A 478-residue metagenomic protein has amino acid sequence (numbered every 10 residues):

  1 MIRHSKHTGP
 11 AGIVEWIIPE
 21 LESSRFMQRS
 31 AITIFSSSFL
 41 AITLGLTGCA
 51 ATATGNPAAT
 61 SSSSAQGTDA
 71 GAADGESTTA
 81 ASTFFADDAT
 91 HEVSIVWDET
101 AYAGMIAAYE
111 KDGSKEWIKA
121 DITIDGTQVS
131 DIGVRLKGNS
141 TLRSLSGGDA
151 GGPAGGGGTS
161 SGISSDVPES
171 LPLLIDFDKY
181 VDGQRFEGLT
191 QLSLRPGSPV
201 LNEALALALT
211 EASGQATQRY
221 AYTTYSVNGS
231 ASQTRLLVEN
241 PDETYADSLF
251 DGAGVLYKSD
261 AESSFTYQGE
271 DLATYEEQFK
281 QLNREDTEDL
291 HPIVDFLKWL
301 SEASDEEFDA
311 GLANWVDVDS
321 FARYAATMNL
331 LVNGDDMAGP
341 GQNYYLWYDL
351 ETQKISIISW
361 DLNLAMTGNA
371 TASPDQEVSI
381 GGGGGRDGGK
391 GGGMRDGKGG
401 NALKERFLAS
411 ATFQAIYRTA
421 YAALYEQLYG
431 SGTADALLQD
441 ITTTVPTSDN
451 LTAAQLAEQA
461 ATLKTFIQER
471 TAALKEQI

Functional and structural regions predicted by a protein language model:
M1-H4, R25, S63: Intrinsic low-complexity/disordered segments
I2-H7, L44: Short terminal hydrophobic/aromatic SLiMs and anchors at protein ends
K6-G9, E22-S38: Bacterial N-terminal signal peptides that target proteins for export
Q28-R29, C49-I478: Phosphate/dinucleotide-binding and metal-coordinating scaffold of catalytic cores in nucleotide-dependent enzymes
S36-T47: Bacterial N-terminal signal peptides
